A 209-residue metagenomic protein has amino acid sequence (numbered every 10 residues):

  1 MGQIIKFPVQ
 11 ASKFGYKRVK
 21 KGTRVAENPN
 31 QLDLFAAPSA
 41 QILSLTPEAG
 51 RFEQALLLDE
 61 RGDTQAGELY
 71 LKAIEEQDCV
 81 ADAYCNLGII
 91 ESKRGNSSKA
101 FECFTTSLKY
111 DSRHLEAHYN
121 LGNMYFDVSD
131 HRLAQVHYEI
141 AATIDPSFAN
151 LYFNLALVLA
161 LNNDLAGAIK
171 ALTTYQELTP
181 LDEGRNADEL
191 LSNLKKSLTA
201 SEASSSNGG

Functional and structural regions predicted by a protein language model:
M1-A49: Long, contiguous interaction/recruitment modules in multidomain scaffold/adaptor proteins
I4, P8, P38-A40, E48-E53 (+4 more regions): Alpha-helical tetratricopeptide repeat
Q41-D82, I89-K93: Alpha-helical segment of the N-proximal tetratricopeptide repeat
E48, A81-D82, L115-E116, A149-N150 (+1 more regions): Helix-start (N-cap) detector for alpha-helical repeat units in TPR-like alpha-solenoids, especially tetratricopeptide
D59, C85, S92, K109 (+3 more regions): Position-specific recognition of the canonical hydrophobic site in helix A of tetratricopeptide repeat
E60-K72, K93-T106, D127-I140, N162-T174 (+2 more regions): Structural signature of tandem alpha-helical TPR/SEL1-like repeats, specifically the intra-repeat loop/turn
